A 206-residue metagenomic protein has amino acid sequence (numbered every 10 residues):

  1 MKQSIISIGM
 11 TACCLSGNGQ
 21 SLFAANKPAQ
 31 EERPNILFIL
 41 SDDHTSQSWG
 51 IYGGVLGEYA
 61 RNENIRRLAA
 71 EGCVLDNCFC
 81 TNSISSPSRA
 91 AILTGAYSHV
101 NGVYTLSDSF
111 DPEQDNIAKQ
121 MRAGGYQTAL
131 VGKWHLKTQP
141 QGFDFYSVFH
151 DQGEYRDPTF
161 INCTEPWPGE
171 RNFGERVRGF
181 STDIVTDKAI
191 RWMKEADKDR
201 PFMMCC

Functional and structural regions predicted by a protein language model:
K2-C206: Formylglycine-dependent sulfatase
